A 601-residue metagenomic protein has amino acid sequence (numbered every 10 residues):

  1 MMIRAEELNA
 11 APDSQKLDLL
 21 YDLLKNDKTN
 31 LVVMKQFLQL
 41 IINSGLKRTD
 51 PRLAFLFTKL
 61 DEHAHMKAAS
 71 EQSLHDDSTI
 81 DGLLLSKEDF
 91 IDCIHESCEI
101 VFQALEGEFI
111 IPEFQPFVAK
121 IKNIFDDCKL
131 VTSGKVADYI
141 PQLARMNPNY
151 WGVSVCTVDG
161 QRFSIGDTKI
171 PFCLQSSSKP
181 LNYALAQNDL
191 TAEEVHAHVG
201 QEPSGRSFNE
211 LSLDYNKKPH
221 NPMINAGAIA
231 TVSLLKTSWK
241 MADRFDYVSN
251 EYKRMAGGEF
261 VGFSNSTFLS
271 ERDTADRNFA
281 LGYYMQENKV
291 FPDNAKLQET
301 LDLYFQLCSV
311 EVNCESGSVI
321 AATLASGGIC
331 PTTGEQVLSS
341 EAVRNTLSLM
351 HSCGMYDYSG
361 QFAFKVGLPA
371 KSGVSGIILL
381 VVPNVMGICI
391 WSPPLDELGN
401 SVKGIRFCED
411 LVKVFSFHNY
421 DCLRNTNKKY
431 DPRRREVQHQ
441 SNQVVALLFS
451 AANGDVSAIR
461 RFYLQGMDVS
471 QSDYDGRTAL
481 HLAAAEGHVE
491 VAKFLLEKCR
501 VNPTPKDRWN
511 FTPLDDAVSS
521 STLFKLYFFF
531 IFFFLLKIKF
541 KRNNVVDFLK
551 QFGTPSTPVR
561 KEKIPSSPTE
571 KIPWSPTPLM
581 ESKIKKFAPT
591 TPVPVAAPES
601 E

Functional and structural regions predicted by a protein language model:
A11, L17-D18, F37, S73 (+4 more regions): Structured C-terminal helix/loop/strand segments within mature extracytoplasmic catalytic/sensor domains
D13-L31, D50-L84: Primarily EF-hand calcium-binding motifs
A104-N123, S133, A186-S309, E315-S318: Active-site-adjacent helix/loop patches that line small-molecule binding or acyl-intermediate pockets
D159-G160, C173-E193, I320, I388: Active-site SXXK
R460-D468, K493-N502, F548-P555: Ankyrin repeat domain, specifically the short helix-to-loop turn at the C-terminus of the second helix of each repeat
